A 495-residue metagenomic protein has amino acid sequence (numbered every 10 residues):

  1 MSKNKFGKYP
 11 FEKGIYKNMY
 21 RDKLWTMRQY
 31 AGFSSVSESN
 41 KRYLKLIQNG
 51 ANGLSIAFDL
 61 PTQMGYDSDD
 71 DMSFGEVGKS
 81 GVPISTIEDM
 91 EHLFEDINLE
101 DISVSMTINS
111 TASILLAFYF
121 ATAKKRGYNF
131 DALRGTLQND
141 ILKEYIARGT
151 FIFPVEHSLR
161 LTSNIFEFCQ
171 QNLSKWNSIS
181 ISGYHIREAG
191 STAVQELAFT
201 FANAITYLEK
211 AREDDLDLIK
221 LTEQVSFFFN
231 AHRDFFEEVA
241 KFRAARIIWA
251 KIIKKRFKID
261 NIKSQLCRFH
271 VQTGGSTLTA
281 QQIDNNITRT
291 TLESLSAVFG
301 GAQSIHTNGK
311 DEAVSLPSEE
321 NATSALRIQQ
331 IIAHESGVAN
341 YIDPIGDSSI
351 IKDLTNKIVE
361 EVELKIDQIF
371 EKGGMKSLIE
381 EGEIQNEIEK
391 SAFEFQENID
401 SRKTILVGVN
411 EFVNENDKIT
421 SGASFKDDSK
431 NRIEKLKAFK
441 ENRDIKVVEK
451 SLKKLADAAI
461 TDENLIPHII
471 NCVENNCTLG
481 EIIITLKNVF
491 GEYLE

Functional and structural regions predicted by a protein language model:
M1-E12, L60, E319, R327-Q330 (+1 more regions): Flexible, glycine-rich loop/tail regions that form catalytic "lids" or insertion modules at the edges of active sites
M1-H232, E237, R256-I259, K263-H270 (+2 more regions): Catalytic alpha/beta active-site cores
F6, S34-K41, I84-E88, S110-A117 (+17 more regions): Conserved active-site and cofactor/substrate-binding residues in soluble primary-metabolism enzymes
N52, E95-L99, K124-N129, S163-K175 (+15 more regions): Generic secondary-structure signature for well-ordered alpha-helical cores
G65-Y66, L142, S315-L316, I388 (+1 more regions): Short Asp/Glu-rich motifs
G75-G78, I152-E156, A325-R327, N398-S401 (+1 more regions): Short, structured secondary-structure boundary patches
S182, A198-Y207, S226-G408: Active-site capping/gating regions of soluble enzymes
